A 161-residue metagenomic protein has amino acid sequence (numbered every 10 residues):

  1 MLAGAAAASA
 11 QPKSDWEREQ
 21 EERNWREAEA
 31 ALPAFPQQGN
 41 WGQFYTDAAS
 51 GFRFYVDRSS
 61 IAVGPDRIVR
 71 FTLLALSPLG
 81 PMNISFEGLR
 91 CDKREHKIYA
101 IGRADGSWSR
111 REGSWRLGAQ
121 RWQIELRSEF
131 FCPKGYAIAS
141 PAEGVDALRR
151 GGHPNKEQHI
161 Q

Functional and structural regions predicted by a protein language model:
A3-A7: N-terminal signal peptide c-region/cleavage motif recognized by signal peptidases
S9-Q11, I160-Q161: Long, low-complexity intrinsically disordered regions enriched in Ser/Thr, Asp/Glu, Pro/Gly
A10-F86: N-terminal secretory signal peptides
W41, R53, S107-W108, W115: Tryptophan-centered short beta-strand motifs
F71, H96-A100: Short hydrophobic/aromatic-rich beta-strand segments that constitute the beta-sheet cores of beta-sandwich/beta-barrel
L76, A100-S107: Short, solvent-exposed aromatic-acidic interface loops
I84-E95: A short, surface-exposed beta-strand/turn
W108-Q161: C-terminal partner/receptor-binding element of secreted or periplasmic proteins
